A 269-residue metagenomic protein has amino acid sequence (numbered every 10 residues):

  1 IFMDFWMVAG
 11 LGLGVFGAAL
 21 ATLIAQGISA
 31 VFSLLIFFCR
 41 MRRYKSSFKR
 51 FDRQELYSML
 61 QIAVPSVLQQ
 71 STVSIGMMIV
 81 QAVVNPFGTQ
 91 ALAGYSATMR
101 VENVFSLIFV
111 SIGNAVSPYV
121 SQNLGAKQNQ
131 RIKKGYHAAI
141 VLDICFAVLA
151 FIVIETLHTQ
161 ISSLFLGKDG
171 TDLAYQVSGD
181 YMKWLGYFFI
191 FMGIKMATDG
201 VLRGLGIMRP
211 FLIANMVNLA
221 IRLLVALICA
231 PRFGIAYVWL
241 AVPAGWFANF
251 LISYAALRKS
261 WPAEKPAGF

Functional and structural regions predicted by a protein language model:
I1, F5, A18, S71 (+5 more regions): Hydrophobic positions within alpha-helical transmembrane segments of bacterial inner-membrane proteins
I1-A9, L34, M78-A82, V104 (+3 more regions): Alpha-helical transmembrane segments of multipass membrane proteins
W6-L13, S71-V104, Q122, K127 (+3 more regions): Helix-terminus/linker motif at the lipid-water interface of multi-pass membrane proteins
G10-V64, V120-Y187, C229-F269: Short alpha-helical transmembrane segments in multi-pass integral membrane proteins
A18-A19, L92, M208-L212, V238-W239: Alpha-helical transmembrane segments and their helix-entry boundary regions
A25-S29, S33, F37, R53-A115 (+1 more regions): Transmembrane helical elements of multi-pass membrane transporters/channels
G94-H158, M192-G206, P210-A214: Small-residue-rich hydrophobic transmembrane alpha-helices
R100-V101, M216-V225: Small-residue-enriched core segments of transmembrane alpha-helices in multipass membrane transport and channel
